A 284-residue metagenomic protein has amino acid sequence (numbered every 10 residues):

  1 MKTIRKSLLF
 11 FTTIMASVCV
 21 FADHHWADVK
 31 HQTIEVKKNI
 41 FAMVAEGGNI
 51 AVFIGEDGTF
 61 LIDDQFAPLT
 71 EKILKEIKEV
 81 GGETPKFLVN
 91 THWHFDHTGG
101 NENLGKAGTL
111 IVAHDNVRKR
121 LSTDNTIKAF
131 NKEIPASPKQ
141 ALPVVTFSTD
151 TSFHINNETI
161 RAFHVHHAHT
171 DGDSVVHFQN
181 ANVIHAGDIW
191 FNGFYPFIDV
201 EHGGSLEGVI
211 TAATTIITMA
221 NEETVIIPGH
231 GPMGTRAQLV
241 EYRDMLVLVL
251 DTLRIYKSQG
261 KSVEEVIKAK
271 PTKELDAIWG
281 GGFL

Functional and structural regions predicted by a protein language model:
M1-F11: Bacterial N-terminal signal peptides that target proteins for export
I14, V18-D23, T218, E223 (+1 more regions): Accessory terminal helices/loops
D23, D28-K30, E35, R118-V165 (+3 more regions): Metallo-beta-lactamase
H31-E76, V176-H177, V183-A186: Conserved beta-strand hairpin/beta-sheet module of binuclear metal-dependent hydrolase folds, prominently
T33, E56-F60, P68-V112: Active-site metal-binding motif and surrounding structural segment of the metallo-beta-lactamase
N39, F53, D63, I77 (+10 more regions): Divalent metal-coordination and catalytic microenvironments
I50, T70-L74, N101, R118 (+7 more regions): Extracytoplasmic/secreted envelope proteins and their assembly/folding machinery, especially bacterial periplasmic
G58-T59, F66-P68, S152, T159 (+2 more regions): Metallo-beta-lactamase
